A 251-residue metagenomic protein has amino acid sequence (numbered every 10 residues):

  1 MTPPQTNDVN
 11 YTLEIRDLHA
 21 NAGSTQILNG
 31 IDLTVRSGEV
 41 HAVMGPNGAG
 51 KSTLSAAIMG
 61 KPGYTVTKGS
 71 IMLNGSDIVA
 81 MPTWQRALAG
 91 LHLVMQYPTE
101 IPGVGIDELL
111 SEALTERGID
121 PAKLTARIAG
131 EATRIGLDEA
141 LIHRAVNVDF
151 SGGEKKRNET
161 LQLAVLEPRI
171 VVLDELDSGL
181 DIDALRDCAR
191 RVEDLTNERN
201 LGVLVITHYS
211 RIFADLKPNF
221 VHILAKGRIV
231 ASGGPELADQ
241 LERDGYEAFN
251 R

Functional and structural regions predicted by a protein language model:
M44-P46: The feature captures the beta-strand-to-loop junction immediately N-terminal to the Walker
S70-R86, N147: ABC ATPase NBD Q-loop/coupling interface
Y97, G103-E116: Q-loop/switch helix immediately C-terminal to the Walker
L163-A164: ABC ATPase C-loop
E175-L176: Walker B catalytic motif
F220, L224, R228-R251: Conserved beta-strand-loop-alpha-helix hinge in the C-terminal portion of ABC ATPase nucleotide-binding domains
